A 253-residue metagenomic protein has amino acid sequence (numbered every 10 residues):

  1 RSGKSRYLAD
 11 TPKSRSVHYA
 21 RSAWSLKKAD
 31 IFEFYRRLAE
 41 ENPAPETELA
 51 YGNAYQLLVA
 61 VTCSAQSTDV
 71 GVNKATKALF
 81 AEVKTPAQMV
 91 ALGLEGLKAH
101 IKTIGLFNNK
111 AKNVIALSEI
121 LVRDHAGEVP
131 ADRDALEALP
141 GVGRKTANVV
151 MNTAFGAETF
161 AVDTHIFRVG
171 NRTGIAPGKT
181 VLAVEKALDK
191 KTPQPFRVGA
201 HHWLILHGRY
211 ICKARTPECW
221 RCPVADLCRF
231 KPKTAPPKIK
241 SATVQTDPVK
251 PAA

Functional and structural regions predicted by a protein language model:
R1-A23, K233-A253: Polybasic, lysine-enriched low-complexity intrinsically disordered terminal tails
W24-A242, P248: Catalytic cores of DNA base-excision repair glycosylases
